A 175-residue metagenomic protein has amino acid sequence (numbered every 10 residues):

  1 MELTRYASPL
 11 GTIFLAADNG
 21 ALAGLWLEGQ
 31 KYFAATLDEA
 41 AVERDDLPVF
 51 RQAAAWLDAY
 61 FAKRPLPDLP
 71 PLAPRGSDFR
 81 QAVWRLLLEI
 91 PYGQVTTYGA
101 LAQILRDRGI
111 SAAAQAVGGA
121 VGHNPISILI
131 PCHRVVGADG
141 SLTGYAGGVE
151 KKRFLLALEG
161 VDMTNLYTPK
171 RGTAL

Functional and structural regions predicted by a protein language model:
M1-R108, E159-L175: Basic nucleic-acid-binding alpha-helical/helix-turn surface characteristic of O6-alkylguanine DNA
T12-I13, A116, L142: Histidine-centered metal-chelating micro-motifs
F79-V83, A113, K151: N-terminal positioning helix adjacent to the helix-turn-helix/winged-helix DNA-binding module
L87, A114-G122: Major-groove recognition helix of helix-turn-helix-like DNA-binding domains
R106-A116: Short, basic interhelical loop/turn and adjoining N-cap of the next helix at nucleic-acid- or acidic-partner-contacting
H123-S127: Terminal helix-turn-helix DNA-binding modules in bacterial transcription factors
I128-A146: Charged low-complexity interaction tracts in eukaryotic proteins
G147-M163: A short, Lys/Arg-enriched interface patch at domain edges and termini
